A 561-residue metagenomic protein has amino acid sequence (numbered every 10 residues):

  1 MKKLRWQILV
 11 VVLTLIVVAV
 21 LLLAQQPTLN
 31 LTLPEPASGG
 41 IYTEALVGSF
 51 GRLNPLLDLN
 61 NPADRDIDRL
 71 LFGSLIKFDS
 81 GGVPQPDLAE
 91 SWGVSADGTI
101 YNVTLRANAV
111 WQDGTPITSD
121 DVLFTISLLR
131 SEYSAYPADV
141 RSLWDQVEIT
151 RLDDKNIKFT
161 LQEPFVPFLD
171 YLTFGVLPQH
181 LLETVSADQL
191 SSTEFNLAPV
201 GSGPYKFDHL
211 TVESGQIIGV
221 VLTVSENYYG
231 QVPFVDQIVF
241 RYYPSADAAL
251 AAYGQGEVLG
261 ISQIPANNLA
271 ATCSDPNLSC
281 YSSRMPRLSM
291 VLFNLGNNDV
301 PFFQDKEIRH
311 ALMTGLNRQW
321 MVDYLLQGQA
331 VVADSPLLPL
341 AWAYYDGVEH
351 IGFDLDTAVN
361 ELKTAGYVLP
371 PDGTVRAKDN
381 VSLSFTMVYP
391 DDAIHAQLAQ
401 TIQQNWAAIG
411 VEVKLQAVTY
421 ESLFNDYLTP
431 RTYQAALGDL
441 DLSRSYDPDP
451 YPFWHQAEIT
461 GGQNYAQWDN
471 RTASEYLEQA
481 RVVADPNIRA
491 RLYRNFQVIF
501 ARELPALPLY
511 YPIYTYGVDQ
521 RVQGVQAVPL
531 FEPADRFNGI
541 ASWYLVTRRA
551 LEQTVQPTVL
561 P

Functional and structural regions predicted by a protein language model:
V17-L21, Q25-Q26, S289, G315-E349 (+3 more regions): Detector for C-terminal structural segments
S38-S49, E90, I100-V103, V122-I126 (+8 more regions): Short, well-ordered beta-strand elements
A45-A96, S127, V200-P204: N-terminal lobe/hinge region of extracytoplasmic solute-binding protein
V47-D66, L88-A89, T115, F168-L177 (+5 more regions): A structural "hinge/loop" feature
R69, D79, F174-P233, Q237 (+5 more regions): Gly/Pro-rich hinge or "lid" segments in bacterial periplasmic/extracellular proteins
E90-A135, K158-T160, A249-A252, F302-F303: Aromatic- and charge-enriched surface segment that lines or borders ligand/interaction sites
D139-V185: Surface-exposed binding/hinge segments that line and control ligand-binding clefts or catalytic entry sites
T193-N196, S225-A271, Q403, E412-K414 (+1 more regions): Ligand-site clamp/hinge motif
